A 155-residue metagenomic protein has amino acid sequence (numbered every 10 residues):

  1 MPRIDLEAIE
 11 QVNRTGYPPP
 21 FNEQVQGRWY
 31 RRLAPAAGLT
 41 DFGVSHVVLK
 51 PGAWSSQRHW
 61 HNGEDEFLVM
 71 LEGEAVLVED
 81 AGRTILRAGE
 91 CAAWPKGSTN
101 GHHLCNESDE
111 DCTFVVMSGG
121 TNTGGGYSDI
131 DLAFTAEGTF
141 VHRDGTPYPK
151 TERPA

Functional and structural regions predicted by a protein language model:
M1-D41, G125-A155: A short, N-terminal "cap"/entry segment at the start of jelly-roll beta-barrel domains of the cupin/DSBH fold
W29-R32, S45-H61, T99: Conserved short histidine dyad/triad with adjacent acidic residue
G38, K96-T123: Ligand-binding loop in jelly-roll beta-barrel domains
H46-K50, H61-L77, M117-G119: Short, conserved beta-strand element in jelly-roll/cupin
D65, E72-E74, A81, T99 (+1 more regions): A generic structural motif
D80-K96: Short acidic-glycine-tyrosine-enriched beta hairpin
